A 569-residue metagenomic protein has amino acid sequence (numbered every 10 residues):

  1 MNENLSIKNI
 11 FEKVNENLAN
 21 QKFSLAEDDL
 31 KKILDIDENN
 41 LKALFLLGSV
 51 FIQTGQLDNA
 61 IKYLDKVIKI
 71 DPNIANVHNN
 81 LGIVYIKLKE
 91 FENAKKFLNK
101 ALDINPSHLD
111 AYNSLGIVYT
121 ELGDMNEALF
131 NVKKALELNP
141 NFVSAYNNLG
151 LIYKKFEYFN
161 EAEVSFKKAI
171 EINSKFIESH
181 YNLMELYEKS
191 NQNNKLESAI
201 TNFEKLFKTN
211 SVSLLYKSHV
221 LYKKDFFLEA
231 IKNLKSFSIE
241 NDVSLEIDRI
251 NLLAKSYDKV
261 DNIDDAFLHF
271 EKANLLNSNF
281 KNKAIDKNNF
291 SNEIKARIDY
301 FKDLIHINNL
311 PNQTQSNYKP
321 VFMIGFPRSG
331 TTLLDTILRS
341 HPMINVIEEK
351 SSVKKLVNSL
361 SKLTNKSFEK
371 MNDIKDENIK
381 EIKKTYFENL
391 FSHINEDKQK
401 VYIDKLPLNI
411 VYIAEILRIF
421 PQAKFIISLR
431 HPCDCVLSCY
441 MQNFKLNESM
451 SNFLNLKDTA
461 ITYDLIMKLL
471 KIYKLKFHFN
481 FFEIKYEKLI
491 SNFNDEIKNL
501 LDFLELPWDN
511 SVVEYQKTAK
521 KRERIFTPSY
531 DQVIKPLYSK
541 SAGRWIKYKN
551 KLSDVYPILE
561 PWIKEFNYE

Functional and structural regions predicted by a protein language model:
N15, K42-Q53, N76-K87, D110-E121 (+4 more regions): Conserved alpha-helical positions within TPR/SEL1-like repeat arrays
I36, I70, I104, L138 (+4 more regions): Structural marker of alpha-solenoid helical repeat scaffolds
E197, F203, L228-F237, D242 (+4 more regions): PAPS-dependent sulfotransferases, especially Golgi type II membrane carbohydrate sulfotransferases
T314-R418, S428: Phosphate-binding active sites in nucleotide-utilizing proteins
